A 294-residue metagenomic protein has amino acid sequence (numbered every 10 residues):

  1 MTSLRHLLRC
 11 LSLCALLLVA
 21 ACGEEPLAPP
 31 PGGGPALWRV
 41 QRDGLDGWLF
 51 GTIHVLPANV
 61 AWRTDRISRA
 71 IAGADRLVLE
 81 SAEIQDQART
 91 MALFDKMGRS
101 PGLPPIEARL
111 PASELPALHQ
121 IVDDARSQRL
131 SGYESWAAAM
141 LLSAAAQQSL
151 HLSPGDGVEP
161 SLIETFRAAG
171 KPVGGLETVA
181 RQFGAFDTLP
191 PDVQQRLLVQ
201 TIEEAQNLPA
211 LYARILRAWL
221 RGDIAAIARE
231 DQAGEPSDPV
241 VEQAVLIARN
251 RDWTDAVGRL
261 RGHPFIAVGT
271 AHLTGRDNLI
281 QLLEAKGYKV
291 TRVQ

Functional and structural regions predicted by a protein language model:
T2-L11: Bacterial N-terminal signal peptides that target proteins for export
L18-A21: C-terminal motif of bacterial Sec signal peptides marking the signal peptidase cleavage site
E25-P29, A36-A244: Structured, acidic catalytic/metal-binding patches in enzyme active sites
G33, R63, V158-E159, R249-W253 (+1 more regions): Amphipathic coiled-coil/heptad-repeat helices and related helical stalk/stem segments that mediate oligomerization
P239-Q294: A cross-kingdom marker for long, charged
